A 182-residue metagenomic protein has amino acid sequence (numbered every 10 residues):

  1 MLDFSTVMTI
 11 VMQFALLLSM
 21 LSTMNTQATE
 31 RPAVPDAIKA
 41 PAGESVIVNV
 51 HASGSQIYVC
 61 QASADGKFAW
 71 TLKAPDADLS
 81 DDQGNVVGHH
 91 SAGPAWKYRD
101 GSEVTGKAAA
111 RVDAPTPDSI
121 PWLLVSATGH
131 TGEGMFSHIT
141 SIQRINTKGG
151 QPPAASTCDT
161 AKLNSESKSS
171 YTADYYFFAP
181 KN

Functional and structural regions predicted by a protein language model:
L2-M12: Bacterial N-terminal signal peptides that target proteins for export
V11-S22: Bacterial N-terminal signal peptides
M24-A28: Sec/Tat signal peptide C-region and signal peptidase I cleavage site
T29-Q56, A64-N182: Primary mode marks residue(s) on the alpha4-beta5-alpha5 output face of response regulator receiver
